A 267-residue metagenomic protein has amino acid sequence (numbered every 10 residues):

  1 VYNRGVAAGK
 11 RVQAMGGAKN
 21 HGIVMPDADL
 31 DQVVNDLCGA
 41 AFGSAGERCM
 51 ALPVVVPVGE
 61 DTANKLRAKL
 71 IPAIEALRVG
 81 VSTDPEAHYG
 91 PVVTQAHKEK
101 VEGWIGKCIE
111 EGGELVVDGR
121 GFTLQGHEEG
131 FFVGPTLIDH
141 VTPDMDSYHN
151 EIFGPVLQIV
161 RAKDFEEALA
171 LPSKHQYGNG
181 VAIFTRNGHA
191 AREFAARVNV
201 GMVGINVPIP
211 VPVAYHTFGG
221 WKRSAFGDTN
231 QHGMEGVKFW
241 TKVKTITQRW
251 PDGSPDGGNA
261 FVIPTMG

Functional and structural regions predicted by a protein language model:
V1-T142, L171, I205, P255-D256 (+1 more regions): ALDH superfamily catalytic-core signature
I23, N35, I71, E75-V79 (+2 more regions): Conserved C-terminal structural/oligomerization subdomain of aldehyde/semialdehyde dehydrogenase
